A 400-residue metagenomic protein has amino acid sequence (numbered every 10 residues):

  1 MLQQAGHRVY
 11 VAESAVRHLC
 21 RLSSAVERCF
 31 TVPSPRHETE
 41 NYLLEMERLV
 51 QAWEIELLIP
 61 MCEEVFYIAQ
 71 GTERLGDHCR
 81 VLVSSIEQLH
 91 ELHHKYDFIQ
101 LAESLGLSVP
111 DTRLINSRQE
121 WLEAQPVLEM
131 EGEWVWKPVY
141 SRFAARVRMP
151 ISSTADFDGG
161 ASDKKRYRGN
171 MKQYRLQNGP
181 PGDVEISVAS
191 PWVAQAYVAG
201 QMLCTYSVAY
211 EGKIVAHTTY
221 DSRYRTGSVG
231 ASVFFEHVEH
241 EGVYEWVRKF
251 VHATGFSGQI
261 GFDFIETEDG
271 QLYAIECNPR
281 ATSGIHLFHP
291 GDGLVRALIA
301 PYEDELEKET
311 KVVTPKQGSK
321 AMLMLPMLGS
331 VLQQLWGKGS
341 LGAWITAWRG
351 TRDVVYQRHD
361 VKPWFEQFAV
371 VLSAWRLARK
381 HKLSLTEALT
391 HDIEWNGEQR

Functional and structural regions predicted by a protein language model:
M1-S84, Q119: ATP-binding N-terminal substructure of ATP-dependent carboxylate-amine bond-forming enzymes
R8-Y10, V109, W192: Hydrophobic anchor at the start of a short beta-strand that flanks the dinucleotide cofactor-binding loop
C79, E87-T112, L122-V127: Glycine-/Pro-rich loop/turn segments that contact NAD(P) or position catalytic residues in Rossmann-like domains
A102, P126-V147, I186-G200, H217-D221: ATP-grasp fold ATP-binding core
F143-A144, R223-F234, N278-G291: Glycine-rich phosphate/pyrophosphate-binding beta-alpha loops
S152, D158-V229, E236-E245, E266-Y273: Phosphate-binding site of ATP-dependent enzymes
H252-L287: Conserved metal-phosphate-binding beta-hairpin within the catalytic cores of diverse ATP-dependent phosphoryl-transfer
R296-R400: Peripheral (often C-terminal) accessory segments that flank ATP-dependent C-N-forming ligase machineries
